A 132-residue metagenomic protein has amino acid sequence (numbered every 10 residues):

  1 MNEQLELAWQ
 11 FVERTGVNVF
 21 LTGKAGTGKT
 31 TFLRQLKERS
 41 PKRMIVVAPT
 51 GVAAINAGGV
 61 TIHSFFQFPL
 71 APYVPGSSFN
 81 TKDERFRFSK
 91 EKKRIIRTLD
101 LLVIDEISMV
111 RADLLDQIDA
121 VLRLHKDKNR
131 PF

Functional and structural regions predicted by a protein language model:
M1-F132: Conserved ATP-binding/catalytic motifs of P-loop helicase motor domains
